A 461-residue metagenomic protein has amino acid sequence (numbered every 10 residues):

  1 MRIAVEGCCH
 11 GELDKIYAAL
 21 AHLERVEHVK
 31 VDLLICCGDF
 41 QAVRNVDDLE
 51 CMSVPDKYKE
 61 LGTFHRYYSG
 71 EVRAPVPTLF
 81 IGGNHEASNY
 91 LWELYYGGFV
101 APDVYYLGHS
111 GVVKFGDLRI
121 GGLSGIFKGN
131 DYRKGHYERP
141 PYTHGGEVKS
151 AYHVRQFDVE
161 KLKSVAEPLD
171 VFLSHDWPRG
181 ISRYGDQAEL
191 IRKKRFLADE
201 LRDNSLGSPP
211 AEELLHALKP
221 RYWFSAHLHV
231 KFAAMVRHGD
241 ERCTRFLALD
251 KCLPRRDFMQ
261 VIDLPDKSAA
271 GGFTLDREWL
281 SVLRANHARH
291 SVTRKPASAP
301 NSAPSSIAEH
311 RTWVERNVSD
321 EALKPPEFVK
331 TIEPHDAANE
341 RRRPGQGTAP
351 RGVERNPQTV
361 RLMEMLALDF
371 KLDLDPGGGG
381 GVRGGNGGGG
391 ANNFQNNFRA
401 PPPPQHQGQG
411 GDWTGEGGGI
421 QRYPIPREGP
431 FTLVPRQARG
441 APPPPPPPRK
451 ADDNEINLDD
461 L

Functional and structural regions predicted by a protein language model:
M1-L461: Extended recognition/assembly regions associated with phosphoester-bond processing machinery
